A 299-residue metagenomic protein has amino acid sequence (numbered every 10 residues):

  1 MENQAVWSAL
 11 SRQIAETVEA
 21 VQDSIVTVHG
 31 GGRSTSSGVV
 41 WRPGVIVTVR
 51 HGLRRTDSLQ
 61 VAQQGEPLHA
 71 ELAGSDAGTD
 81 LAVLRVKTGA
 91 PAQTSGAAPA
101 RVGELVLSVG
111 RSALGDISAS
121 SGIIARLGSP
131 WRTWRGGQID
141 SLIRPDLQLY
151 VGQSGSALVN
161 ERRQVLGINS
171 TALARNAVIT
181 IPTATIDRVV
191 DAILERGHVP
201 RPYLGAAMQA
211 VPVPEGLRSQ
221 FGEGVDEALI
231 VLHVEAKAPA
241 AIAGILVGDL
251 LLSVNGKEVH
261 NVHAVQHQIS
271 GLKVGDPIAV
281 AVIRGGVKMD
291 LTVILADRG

Functional and structural regions predicted by a protein language model:
N3-V6, E16, R33, R42 (+3 more regions): C-terminal recognition in membrane/secretory proteostasis and scaffolding
V6-T17, I25-P43, V49, E66-E71 (+3 more regions): A conserved glycine-rich beta-strand in the N-terminal activation segment of trypsin-fold
E16-T17, E71-A73, V86-D116, Q148-Y150 (+3 more regions): Active-site substrate-binding loop(s) of clan PA
Q22-S24, A82, V86-Q93, S118-N176 (+3 more regions): Active-site region of chymotrypsin-like
D23-V28, G38, G44-T48, A70 (+15 more regions): Terminal peptide-recognition signature
G31, V49-H51, R111-S112, S170-T171 (+3 more regions): Short, surface-exposed secondary-structure boundary micro-motifs
W41, L53-R54, A100, G152 (+3 more regions): Short, well-ordered loop/turn sites that connect or cap secondary structure elements
R55-L72, R101-S108, I117-R132, A184-V189 (+2 more regions): Beta-strand/loop subdomains of soluble extracytoplasmic proteins
